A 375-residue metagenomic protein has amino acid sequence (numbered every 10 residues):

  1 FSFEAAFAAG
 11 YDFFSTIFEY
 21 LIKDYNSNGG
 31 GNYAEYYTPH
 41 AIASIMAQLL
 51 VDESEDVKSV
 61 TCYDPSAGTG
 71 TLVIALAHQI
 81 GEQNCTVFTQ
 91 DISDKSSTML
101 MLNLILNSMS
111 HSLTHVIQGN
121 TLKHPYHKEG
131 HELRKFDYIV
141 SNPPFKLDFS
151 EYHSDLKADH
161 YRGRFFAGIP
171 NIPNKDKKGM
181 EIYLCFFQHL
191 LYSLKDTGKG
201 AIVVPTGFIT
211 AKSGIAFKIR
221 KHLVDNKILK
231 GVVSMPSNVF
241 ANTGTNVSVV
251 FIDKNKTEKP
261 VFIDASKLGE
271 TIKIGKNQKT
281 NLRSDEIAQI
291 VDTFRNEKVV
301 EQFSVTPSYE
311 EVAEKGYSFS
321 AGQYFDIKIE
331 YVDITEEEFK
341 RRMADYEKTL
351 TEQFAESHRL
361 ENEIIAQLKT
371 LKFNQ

Functional and structural regions predicted by a protein language model:
F1-N26: Long recognition/docking surfaces used for binding and targeting
A5, H111-L113, K230, Q375: Residue-level detector of short coil/turn "hinge" positions at structural boundaries
F7-F14, N32-H40, M180: Conserved phosphate/pyrophosphate-binding and hydrolysis machinery centered on Walker-type P-loop NTPases, extending
G10-F14, F18, P39, T69 (+3 more regions): Generic alpha-helical segment signature
Y11-S15, E19, H40, S44 (+4 more regions): Non-catalytic, well-ordered alpha-helical scaffold segments
S27-G31: Conserved adenine-nucleotide phosphate-binding loops and their immediately adjacent elements
N32-S141, F145-A158, V204-G207, I215-I219 (+1 more regions): Conserved S-adenosyl-L-methionine
L133-Q375: A conserved structural/catalytic subdomain of Rossmann-like adenosyl-cofactor enzymes
